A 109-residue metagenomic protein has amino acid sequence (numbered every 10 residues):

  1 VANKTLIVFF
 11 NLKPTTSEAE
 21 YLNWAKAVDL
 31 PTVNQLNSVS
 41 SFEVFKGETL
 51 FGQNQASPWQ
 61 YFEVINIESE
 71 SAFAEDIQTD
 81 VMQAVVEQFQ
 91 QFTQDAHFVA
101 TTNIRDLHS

Functional and structural regions predicted by a protein language model:
A2, E43-W59, A84-S109: Glycine-rich beta-strand-turn "strand-cap" elements at beta-sheet edges
N3-L12, V44-D80: Short, well-ordered beta-strand segments in beta-rich or mixed alpha/beta enzyme and ligand-binding folds
L12-K13, L30, I65, Q88-D95: A generic structural signal for ordered secondary structure
P14, E75, D106-S109: Generic structural "secondary-structure junction" signal
S17-V44, A84-Q90: Short amphipathic alpha-helical segments
